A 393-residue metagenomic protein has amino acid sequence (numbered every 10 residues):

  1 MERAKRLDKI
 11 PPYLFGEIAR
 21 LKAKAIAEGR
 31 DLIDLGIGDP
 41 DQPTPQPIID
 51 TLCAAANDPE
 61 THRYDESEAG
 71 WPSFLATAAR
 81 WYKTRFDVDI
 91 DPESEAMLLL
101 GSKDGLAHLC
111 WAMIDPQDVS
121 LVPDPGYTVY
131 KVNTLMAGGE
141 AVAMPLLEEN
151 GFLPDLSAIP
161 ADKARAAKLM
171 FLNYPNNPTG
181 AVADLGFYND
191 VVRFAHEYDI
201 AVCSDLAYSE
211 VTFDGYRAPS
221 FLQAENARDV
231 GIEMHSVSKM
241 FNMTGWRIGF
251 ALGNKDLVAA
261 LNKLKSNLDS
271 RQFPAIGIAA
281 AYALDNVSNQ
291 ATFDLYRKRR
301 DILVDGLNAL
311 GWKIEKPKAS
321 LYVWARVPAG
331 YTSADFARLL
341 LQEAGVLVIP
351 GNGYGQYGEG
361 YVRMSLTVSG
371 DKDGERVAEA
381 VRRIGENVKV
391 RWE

Functional and structural regions predicted by a protein language model:
E2-L100, H108, A283-N286, V388-E393: N-terminal small-domain helix-loop-helix segment of the aminotransferase-like
A25-E28, A137, E197-Y198, L310 (+1 more regions): Helix C-cap/helix->beta junction micro-motif
V88, L339-V348, Y354-E393: PLP-dependent enzyme catalytic core of the Aspartate aminotransferase-like
A112-T134: Conserved PLP-anchoring active-site segment centered on the Schiff-base-forming lysine
D118, G139, E197-I200, R228-D229: A short helix->loop->beta-strand "cap" motif at the edges of active sites that frequently abuts
V142, L147-D214: Active-site phosphate-binding strand-loop segment of PLP-dependent enzymes
A224, R228-R297, D301, D305-L310 (+2 more regions): Conserved core segment of the aminotransferase class I/II
A281, Y296-V304, I314-R326, G358: Conserved glycine-rich beta-strand-loop-beta hairpin in the small C-terminal domain of fold type I
